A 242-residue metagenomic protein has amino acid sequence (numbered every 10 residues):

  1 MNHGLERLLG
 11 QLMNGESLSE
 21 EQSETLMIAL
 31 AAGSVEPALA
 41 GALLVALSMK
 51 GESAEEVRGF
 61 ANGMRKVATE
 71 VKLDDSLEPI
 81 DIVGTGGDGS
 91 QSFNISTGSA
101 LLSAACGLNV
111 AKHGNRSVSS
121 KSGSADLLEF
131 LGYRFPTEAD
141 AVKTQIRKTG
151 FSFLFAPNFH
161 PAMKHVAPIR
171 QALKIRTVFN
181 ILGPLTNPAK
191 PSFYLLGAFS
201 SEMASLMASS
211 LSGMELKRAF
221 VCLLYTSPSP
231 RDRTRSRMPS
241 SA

Functional and structural regions predicted by a protein language model:
M1-Q91: Acidic, glycine/proline-rich low-complexity segments that act as flexible tails and inter-domain linkers
L44, F93-T149: A glycine-rich phosphate/pyrophosphate-binding beta-strand-loop-alpha-helix module
D88-A100, S120-S122, M163, A189 (+1 more regions): Short glycine/serine/threonine-rich phosphate/pyrophosphate-binding segments that cradle anionic phosphate groups
V110-G114, F135-E138, F153-F155, T177-I181 (+1 more regions): General beta-strand structural signal in soluble alpha/beta enzymes
A141-A198: Phosphate/diphosphate-binding glycine-rich loops and adjacent basic-rich segments that engage nucleotide
L196-G213: Gly/Ser/Thr-rich active-site loops/lids in small-molecule metabolic enzymes that frequently grip phosphoryl groups
Y225-T234: Conserved small/polar residues in nucleotide/adenosyl-binding loops
S236-A242: Hydrophobic alpha-helical segments, chiefly the membrane-spanning helices and signal/signal-anchor peptides
